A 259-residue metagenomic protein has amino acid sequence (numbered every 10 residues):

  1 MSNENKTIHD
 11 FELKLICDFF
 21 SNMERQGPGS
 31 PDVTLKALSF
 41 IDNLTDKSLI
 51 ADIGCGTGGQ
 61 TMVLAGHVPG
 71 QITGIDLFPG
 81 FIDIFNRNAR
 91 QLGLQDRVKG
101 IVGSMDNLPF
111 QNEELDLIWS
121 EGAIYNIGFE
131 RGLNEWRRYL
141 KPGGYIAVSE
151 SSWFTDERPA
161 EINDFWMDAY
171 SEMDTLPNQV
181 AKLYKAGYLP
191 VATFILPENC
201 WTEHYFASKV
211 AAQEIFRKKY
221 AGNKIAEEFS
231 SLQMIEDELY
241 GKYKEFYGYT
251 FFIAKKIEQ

Functional and structural regions predicted by a protein language model:
G27-D46: Conserved alpha-helix/loop element of class I SAM-dependent methyltransferases that forms part of the SAM/SAH-binding
A51-I53, T57-N107: Class I SAM-dependent methyltransferase SAM/SAH-binding core
D106-L117: A short acidic, Gly/Pro-enriched loop at the edge of an enzyme's catalytic core that lines a small-molecule cofactor
L117-E130: A short SAM/SAH-binding and catalytic strip from SAM-dependent methyltransferases
R131-Y145: A short glycine-rich, Lys/Arg-flanked "PGG" loop and its adjoining helix->strand segment in the class I
S151-Y170: Short, glycine-/aromatic-enriched active-site segment of Class I SAM-dependent methyltransferases
E172-G187: Short alpha-helix
A192-Q259: Conserved Class I S-adenosyl-L-methionine
